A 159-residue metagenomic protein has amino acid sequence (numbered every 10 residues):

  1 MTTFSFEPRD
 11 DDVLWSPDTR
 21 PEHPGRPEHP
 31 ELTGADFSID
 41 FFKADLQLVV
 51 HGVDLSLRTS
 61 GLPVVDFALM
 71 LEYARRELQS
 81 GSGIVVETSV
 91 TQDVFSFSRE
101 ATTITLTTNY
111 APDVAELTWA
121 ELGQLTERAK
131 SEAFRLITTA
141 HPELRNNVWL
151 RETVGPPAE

Functional and structural regions predicted by a protein language model:
M1-V65: N-terminal low-complexity, intrinsically disordered segments
P24-P27, V65-L69, T105-L106, L125-E127: Short, low-complexity, polar/charged sequence segments that are solvent-exposed and flexible
P27-E31, E77-Q79, E87-S89: Short amphipathic alpha-helical surface micro-motifs
L48, F67, A74, L78 (+2 more regions): Amphipathic alpha-helices that form helix-helix packing interfaces
D54, R58-G83: Compact, well-ordered interaction domains used in eukaryotic information-processing assemblies
M70, G81-Q124: An exposed acidic His-Trp-rich patch
L71-Y73, S96-T103, N147-A158: Short alpha-helical interface elements
Y110-E159: Mixed-charge, glycine-accented linear interaction segment located at domain edges/termini
